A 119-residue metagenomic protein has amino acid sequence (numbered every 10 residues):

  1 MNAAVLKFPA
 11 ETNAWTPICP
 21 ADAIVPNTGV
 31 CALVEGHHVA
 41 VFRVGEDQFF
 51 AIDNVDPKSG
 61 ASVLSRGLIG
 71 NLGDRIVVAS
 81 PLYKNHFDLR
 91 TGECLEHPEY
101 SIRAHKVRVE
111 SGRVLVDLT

Functional and structural regions predicted by a protein language model:
M1-A21, T119: A boundary/linker detector
A23-L118: Rieske [2Fe-2S] iron-sulfur-binding domain
